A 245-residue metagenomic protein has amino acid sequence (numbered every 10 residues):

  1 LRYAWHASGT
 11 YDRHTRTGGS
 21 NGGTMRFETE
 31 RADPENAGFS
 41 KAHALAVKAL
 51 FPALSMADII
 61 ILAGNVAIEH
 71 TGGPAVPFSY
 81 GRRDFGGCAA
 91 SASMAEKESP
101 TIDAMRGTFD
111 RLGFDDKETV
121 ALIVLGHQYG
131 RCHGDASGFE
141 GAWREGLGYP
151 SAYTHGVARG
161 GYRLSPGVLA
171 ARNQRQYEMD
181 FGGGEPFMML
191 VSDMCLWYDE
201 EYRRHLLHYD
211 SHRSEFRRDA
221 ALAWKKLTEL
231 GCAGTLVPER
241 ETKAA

Functional and structural regions predicted by a protein language model:
L1-A245: Catalytic cores of secreted/periplasmic or lumenal enzymes
